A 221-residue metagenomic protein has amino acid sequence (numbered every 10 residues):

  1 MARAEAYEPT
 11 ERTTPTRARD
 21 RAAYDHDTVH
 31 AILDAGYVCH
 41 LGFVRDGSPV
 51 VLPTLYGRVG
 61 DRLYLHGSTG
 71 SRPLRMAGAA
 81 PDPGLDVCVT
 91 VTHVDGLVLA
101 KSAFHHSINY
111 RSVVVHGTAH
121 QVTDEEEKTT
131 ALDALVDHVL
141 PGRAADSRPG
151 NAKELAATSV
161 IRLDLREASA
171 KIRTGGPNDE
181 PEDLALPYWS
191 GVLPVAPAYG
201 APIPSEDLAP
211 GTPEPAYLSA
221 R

Functional and structural regions predicted by a protein language model:
M1-P15, G60-G70, Y110-A119: N-terminal short leaders/motifs
M1-R12, T123-R221: C-terminal edge-of-domain segments
Y7-Y64, R75: An N-terminal domain-cap segment
Y37, L52, V59-D61, P83-V87 (+3 more regions): A generic structural signal for short beta-strands and their flanking turns/coil linkers
H40-G42, T90, R162-D164: A structural signal for short, well-ordered beta-strand segments and their strand-loop junctions that often border
F43-R45, A100-H105, R148-G150: Catalytic micro-motifs at enzyme active sites that drive phosphoryl/nucleotidyl and oxygen chemistry
R62-Y64, C88, R162, K171: General beta-strand recognition
T69-A134, S205: Short, structured beta-strand-loop surface elements
